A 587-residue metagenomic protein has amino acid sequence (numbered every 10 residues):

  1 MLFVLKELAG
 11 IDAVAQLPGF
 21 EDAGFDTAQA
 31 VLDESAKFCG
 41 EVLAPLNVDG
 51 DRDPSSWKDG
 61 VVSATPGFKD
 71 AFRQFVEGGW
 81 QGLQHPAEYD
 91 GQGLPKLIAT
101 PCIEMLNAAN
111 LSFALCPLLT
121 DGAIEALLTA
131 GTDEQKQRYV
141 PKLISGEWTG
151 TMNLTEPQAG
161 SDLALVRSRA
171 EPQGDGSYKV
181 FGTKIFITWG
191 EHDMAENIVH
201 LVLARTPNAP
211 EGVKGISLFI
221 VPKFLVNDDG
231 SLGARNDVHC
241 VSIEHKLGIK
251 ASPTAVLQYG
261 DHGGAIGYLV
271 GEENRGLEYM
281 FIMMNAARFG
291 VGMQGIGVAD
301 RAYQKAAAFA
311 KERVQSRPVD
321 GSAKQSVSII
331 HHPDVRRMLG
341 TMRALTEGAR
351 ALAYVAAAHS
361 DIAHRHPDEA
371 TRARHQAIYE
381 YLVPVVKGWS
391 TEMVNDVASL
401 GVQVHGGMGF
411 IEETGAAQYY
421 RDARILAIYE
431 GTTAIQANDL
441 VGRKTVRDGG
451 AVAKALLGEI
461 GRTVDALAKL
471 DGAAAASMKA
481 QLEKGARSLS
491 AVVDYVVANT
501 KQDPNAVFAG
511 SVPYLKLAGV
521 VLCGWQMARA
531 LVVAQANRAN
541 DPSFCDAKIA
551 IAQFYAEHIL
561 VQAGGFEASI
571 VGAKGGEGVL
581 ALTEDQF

Functional and structural regions predicted by a protein language model:
M1-A114, R138, D361, S569-F587: Amphipathic, small/basic residue-rich leader segments at the start of a protein or domain
G19-D22, R52-A64, R275-G290, Q304-R343 (+4 more regions): Glycine-rich cofactor-pocket loops
S55, F68, L119-T120, G131-Q173 (+4 more regions): Internal maturation/activation junctions in enzymes
G79, P172, I249, V355 (+2 more regions): Alpha-helix capping/hinge segments and adjacent helical runs
Q84-P95, S112-P117, G292-A299, E392-N395 (+3 more regions): Conserved phosphate/anionic-ligand binding catalytic regions in large, soluble enzymes, centered on
Y89, R447, T463-F587: C-terminal amphipathic alpha-helical interaction region
S177-R235: A short core secondary-structure module
F186-T188, L225-V241, K246, P253-A287 (+2 more regions): A glycine-rich, basic-preceded beta-loop-alpha segment at the flavin cofactor/substrate interface of flavin-utilizing
